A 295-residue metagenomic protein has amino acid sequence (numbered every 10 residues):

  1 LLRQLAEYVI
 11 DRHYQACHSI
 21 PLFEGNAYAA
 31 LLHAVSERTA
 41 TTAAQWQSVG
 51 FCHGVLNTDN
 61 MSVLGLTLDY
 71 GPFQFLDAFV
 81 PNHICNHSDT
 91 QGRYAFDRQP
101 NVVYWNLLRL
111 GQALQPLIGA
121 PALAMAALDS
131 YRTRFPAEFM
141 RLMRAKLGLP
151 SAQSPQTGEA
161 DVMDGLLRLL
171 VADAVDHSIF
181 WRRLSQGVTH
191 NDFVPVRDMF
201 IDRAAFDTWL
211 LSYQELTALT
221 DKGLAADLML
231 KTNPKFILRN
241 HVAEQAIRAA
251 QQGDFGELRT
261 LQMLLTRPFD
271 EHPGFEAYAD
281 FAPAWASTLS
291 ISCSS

Functional and structural regions predicted by a protein language model:
L1-H53, L64-D161, G165: ATP-dependent phospho-/nucleotidyl transfer catalytic cores
S36, G50, P100, A174 (+2 more regions): Flexible interhelical turns and helix-capping residues at alpha-helix boundaries within structured domains
T41, W105-L108, Q112, I179 (+3 more regions): Generic structural signal for well-ordered, non-membrane alpha-helices
T58-D59, V63: Catalytic-loop Lys-Pro-X-Asn motif of eukaryotic-like protein kinases
L114-L123, V188-D192, R248-E257: Short helix-capping/linker segments at secondary-structure and domain boundaries
P121-F236, N240: Helix-loop elements that line ligand-binding/catalytic pockets
A204, T208-S295: C-terminal amphipathic alpha-helical interaction region
